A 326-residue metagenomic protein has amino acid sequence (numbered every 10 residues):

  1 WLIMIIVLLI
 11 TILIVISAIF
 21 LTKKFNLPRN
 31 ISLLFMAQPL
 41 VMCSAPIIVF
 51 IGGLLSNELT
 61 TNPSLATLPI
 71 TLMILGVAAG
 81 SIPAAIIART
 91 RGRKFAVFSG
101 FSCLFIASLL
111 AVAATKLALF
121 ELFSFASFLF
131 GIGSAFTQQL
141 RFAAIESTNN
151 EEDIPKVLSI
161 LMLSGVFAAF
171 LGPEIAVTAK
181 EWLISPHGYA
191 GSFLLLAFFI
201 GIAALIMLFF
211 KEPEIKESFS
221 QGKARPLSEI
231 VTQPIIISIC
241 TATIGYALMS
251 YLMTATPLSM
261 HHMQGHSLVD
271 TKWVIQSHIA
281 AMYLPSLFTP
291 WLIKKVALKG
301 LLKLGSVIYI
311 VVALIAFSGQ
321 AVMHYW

Functional and structural regions predicted by a protein language model:
M4-L13, A190-L208: Symmetry-related core transmembrane helices of the 12-TM Major Facilitator Superfamily/SLC fold
S17-L27, F210-T241: Juxtamembrane intracellular "pre-TM" segments in multi-pass secondary transporters
F50-S64, T254-V274: Short amphipathic helix-loop junctions that connect adjacent transmembrane helices in Major Facilitator Superfamily/SLC
L75-A79, K156-A176: Glycine-rich segments within core transmembrane alpha-helices of 12-TM secondary carriers
G80-R93, K180, L284-L298: Helix-to-loop junctions at the C-terminal end of transmembrane segments in multipass secondary transporters
S102-L117, I308-A321: C-terminal ends and interior cores of transmembrane alpha-helices in multi-pass membrane transporters/permeases
S124-L163: Cytoplasmic helix-loop-helix junction between adjacent transmembrane helices in 12-TM secondary transporters
G172, A176-V177, A197-S218: C-terminal membrane-cytosol helix-exit motif in multi-pass small-molecule transporters
